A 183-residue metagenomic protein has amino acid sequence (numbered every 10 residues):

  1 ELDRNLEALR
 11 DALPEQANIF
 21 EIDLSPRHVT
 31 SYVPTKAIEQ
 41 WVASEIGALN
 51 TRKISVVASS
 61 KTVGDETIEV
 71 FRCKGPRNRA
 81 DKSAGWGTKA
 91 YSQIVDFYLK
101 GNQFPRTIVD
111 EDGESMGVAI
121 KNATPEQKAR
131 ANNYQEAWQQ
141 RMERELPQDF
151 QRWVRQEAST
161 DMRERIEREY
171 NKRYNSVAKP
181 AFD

Functional and structural regions predicted by a protein language model:
E1-R168: Charged, low-complexity intrinsically disordered regions
E164, R168-D183: Conserved pre-motif I regulatory segment
